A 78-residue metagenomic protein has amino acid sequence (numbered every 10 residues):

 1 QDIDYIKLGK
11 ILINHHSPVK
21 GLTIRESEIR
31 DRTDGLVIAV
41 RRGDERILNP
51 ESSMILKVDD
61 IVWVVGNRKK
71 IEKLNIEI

Functional and structural regions predicted by a protein language model:
Q1-I11: Long, charged amphipathic helices and adjacent flexible linkers at domain junctions
K10, N14-I78: Cytosolic Rossmann-like ligand/nucleotide-binding regulatory domains
